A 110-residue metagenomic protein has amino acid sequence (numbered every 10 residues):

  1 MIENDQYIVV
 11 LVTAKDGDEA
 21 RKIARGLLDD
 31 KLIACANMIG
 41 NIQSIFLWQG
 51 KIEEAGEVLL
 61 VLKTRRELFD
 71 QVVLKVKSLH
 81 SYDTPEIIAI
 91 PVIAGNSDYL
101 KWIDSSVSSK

Functional and structural regions predicted by a protein language model:
M1-K110: Positively charged, small/polar-rich N-terminal and surface patches that mediate targeting and assembly and bind
